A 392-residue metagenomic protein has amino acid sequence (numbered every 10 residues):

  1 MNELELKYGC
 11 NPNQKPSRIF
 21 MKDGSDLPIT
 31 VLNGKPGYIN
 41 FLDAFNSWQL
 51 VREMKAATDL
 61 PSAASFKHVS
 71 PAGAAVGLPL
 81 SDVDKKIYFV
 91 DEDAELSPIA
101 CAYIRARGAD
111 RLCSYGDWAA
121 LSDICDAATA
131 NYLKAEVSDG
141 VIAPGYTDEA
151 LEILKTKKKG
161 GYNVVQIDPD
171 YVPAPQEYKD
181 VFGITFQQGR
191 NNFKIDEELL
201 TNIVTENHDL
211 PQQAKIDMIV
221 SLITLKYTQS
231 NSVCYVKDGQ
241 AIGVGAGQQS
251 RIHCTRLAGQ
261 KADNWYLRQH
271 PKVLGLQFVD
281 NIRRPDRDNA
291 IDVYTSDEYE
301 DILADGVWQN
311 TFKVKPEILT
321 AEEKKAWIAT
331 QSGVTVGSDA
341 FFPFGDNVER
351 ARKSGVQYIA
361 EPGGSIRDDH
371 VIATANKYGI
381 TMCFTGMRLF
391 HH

Functional and structural regions predicted by a protein language model:
M1-L199, A214-S232: Active-site loops and adjacent core secondary-structure elements that bind or stabilize anionic groups
D23-K35, A109-Y115, G189-H208, P285-V307 (+2 more regions): Gly-rich Lys/Arg/Thr-decorated short loops/hinges at beta-loop-alpha junctions or inter-strand turns that position
E53, Y227, N264-R268, K353: Conserved helix-loop functional segments at active or binding sites
A57-S65, V164-I167, S230-K237, L267-V279 (+1 more regions): Flexible, glycine/charged-enriched surface loops at secondary-structure junctions
S70, C125, K237-Q240, Q248 (+2 more regions): Active-site-proximal loop/turn and secondary-structure-junction residues that shape catalytic pockets, frequently
A72, D117, L121-S122, A135-V165 (+6 more regions): C-terminal binding/interaction regions
A72-L112, I242-F342: Glycine- and Gly-Pro-enriched alpha-helical subdomains that act as flexible, kink-prone "lid/hinge" or packing modules
V220, T228, Y235-D238, G245 (+1 more regions): Nucleic-acid 5′ end/cap handling module spanning
